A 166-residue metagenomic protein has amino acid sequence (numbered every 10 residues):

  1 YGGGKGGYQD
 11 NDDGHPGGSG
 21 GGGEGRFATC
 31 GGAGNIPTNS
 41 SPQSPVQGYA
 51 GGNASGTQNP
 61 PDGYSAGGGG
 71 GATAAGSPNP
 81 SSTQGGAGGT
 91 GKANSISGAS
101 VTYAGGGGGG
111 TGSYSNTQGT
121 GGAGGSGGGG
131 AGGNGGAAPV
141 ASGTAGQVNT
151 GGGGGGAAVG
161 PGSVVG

Functional and structural regions predicted by a protein language model:
Y1-G166: Low-complexity, glycine/proline-biased repetitive segments and flexible coils/loops
